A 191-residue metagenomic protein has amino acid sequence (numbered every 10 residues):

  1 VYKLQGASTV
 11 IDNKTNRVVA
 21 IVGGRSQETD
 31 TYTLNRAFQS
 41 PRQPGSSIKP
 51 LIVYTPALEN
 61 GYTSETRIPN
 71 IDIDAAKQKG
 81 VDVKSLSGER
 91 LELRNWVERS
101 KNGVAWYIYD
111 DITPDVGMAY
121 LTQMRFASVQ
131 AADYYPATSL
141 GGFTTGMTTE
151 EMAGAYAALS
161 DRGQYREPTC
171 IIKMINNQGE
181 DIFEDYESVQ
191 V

Functional and structural regions predicted by a protein language model:
V1, A7-T9, R17, L51 (+2 more regions): Short, solvent-exposed alpha-helical surface patches in non-cytosolic proteins
V1-R42, S47, T66: Periplasmic/cell-envelope proteins involved in peptidoglycan metabolism and beta-lactam response
V10-Q27, E59-Y62, E89, N95-N102 (+2 more regions): Glycine-rich, acidic and aromatic/proline-enriched surface loops and short helix-turn segments that act as binding
V10-T15, S40-G45, S85-E89, L93 (+3 more regions): Secondary-structure capping and boundary motifs in well-ordered enzyme cores
N16, R42-N70, W96, A155-L159: Active-site SXXK
T31, N35, Y54, E65 (+7 more regions): Extracytoplasmic/secreted envelope proteins and their assembly/folding machinery, especially bacterial periplasmic
Y62-G117, Y165, N177-V191: Conserved catalytic neighborhood of penicillin-recognizing serine enzymes
A127-D181: Active-site-proximal helix/loop microenvironment of the serine DD-peptidase/beta-lactamase transpeptidase fold
